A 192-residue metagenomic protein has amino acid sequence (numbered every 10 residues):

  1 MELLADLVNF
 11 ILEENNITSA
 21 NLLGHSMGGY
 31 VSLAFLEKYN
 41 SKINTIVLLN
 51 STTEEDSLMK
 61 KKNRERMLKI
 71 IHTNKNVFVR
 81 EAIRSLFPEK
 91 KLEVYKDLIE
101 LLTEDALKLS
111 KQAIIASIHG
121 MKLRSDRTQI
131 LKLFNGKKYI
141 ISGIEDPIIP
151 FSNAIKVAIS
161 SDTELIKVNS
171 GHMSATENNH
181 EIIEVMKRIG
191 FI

Functional and structural regions predicted by a protein language model:
M1-L23, K38, E184-K187: Active-site loop/oxyanion-hole signature of alpha/beta-hydrolase fold enzymes
E2-A5, R80, I99-E100, F151-I155: Short, surface-exposed alpha-helical segments at coil->helix boundaries
L3, L109, I149, E177-N178: Residue-level signal for the nucleotide or nucleotide-sugar donor/cofactor binding architecture
G24-G28, S32: Gly/Ala-rich beta-loop-alpha elbow adjacent to hydrolase catalytic centers
A34-K38, K42-K75, V79, L86: Flexible "cap/lid" loop of the alpha/beta hydrolase fold
E55-K62, N74-L133: Conserved alpha/beta-hydrolase catalytic His-Asp/Glu region
L133-T176: Conserved loop-alpha-helix segment in the C-terminal half of the alpha/beta-hydrolase fold that carries the catalytic
I155, T176-F191: Post-His helix in hydrolase/transferase enzymes
